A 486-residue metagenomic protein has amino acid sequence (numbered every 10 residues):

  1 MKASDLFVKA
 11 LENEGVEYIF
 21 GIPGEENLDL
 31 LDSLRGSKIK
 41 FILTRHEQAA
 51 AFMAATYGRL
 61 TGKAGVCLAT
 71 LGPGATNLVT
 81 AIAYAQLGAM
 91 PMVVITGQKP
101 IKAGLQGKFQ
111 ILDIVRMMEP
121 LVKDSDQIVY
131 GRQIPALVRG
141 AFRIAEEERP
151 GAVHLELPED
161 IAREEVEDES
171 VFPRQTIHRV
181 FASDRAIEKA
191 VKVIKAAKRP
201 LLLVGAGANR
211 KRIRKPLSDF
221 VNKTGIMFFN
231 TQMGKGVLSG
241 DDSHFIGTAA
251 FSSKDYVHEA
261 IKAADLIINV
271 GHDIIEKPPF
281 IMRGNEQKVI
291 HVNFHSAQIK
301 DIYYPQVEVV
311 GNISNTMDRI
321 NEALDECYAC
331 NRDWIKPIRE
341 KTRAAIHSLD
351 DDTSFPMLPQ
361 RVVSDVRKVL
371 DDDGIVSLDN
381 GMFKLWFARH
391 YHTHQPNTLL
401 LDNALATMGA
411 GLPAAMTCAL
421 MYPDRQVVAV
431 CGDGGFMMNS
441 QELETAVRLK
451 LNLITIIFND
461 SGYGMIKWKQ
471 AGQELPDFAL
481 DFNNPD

Functional and structural regions predicted by a protein language model:
K2-G88, D379: N-terminal cofactor/phosphate-binding cores enriched in small/glycine residues, especially glycine-rich loops such as
L6-V16, Y57-T61, Q86, I144-R149 (+5 more regions): Glycine-rich phosphate/diphosphate-binding loops that line cofactor/substrate pockets in enzymes
F7, N27-R35, E340-A419, D424: Active-site diphosphate/adenylate-binding microenvironment
E17-Y18, R59-A69, P73-T96, E119-S170 (+6 more regions): Structural signature of the thiamine diphosphate
I22-G24, I42-F52, C67-G74, V129-G131 (+5 more regions): Active-site nucleophile and cofactor-binding loops and adjacent substrate-binding regions of central metabolic enzymes
R59, A206-I290, Q395-R425, M437-Q441: Glycine-rich, anion-gripping cofactor-binding loops and their flanking helix/strand elements in enzyme active sites
I95, G104-L105, F109-Q110, I299-I302 (+4 more regions): Thiamine diphosphate
R132, E286-K384: Phosphate/pyrophosphate-binding active-site segments
